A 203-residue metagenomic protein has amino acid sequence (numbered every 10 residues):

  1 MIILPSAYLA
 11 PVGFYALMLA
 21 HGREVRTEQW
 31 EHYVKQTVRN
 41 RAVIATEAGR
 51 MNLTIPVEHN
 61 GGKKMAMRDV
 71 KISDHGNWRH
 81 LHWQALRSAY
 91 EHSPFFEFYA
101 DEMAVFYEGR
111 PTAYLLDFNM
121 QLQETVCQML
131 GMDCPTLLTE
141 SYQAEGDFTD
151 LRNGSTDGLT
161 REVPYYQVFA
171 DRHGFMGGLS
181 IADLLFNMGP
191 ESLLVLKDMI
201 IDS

Functional and structural regions predicted by a protein language model:
M1-S203: Residues lining hydrophobic/aromatic ligand-binding pockets adjacent to catalytic sites
